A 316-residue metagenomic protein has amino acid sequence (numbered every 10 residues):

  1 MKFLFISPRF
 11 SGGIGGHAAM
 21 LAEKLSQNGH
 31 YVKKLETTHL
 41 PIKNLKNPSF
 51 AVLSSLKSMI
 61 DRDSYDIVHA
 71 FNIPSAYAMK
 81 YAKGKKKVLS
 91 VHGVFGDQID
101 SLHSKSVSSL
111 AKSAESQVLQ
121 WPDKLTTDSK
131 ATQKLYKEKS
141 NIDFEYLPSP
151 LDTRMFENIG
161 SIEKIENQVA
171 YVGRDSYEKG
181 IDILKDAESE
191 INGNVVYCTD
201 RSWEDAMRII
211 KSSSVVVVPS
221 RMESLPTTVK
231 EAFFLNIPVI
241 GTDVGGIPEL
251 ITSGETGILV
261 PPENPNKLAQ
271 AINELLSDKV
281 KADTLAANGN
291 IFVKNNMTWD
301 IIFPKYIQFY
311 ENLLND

Functional and structural regions predicted by a protein language model:
I67-H69, A82-D100, T126: Active-site proximal beta-strand in glycosyltransferases
S106-L125: Membrane-proximal helix-turn-helix segments that form the acceptor-binding/catalytic region of lipid-linked
A131, P150: Carbohydrate-associated surface elements
I162-K179, K185-E188: Conserved donor-binding/catalytic core segment of Leloir-type glycosyltransferases
R221: Aromatic "clamp/platform" in nucleotide-sugar-dependent glycosyltransferases that forms part of the donor/acceptor
P238-G241: Short hydrophobic beta-strand element within catalytic cores of glycosyltransferases and related nucleotide-activated
S253-G254, I258-P265, E274-K279: Conserved acidic donor-binding segment of nucleotide-sugar-dependent glycosyltransferases
K267, E274, K281-N296, I302-Q308: A short, well-ordered alpha-helix in the C-terminal region of glycosyltransferases
